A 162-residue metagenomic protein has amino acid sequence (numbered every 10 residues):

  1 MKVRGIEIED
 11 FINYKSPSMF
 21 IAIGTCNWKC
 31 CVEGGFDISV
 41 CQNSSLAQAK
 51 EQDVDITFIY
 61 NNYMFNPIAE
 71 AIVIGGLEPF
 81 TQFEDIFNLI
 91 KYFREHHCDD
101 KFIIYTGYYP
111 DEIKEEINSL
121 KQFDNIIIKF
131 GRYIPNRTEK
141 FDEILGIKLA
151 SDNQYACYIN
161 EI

Functional and structural regions predicted by a protein language model:
M1-V3: Extreme N-terminal starter segment of soluble prokaryotic enzymes
G5, F11-V54: Canonical Radical SAM [4Fe-4S] cluster-binding loop centered on the CxxxCxxC motif and its immediate flanking residues
S18-F20, A71-V73, K101-I103, I127: Structural preference for beta-strand elements that scaffold enzyme active sites
A22, G75-L77, I103-G107, G131: A cross-family glycoside hydrolase active-site/sugar-binding cleft signature
L46-N61, F80-Q122: Canonical radical SAM enzyme core domain
N66-P67, H97: A structural signal for short coil/turn segments at secondary-structure junctions
I68-F93, G131-I147, C157-N160: Conserved glycine-rich "GG(E/T)P / GGGxP" loop and the immediately following alpha-helix in the radical SAM core
K114-R137: Structural recognition of alpha->loop->beta junctions
